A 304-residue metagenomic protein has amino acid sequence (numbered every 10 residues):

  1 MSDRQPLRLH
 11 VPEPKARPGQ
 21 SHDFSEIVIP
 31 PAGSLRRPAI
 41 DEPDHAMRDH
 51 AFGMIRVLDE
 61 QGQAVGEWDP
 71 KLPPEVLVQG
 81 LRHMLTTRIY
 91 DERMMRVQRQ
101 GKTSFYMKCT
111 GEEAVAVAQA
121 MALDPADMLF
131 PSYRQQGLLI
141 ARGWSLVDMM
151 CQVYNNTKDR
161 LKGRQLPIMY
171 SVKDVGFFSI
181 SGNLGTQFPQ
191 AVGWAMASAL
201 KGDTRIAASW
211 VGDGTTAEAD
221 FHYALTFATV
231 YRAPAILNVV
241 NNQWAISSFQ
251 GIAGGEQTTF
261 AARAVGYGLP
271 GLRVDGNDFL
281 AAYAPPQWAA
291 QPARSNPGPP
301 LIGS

Functional and structural regions predicted by a protein language model:
S2-R134: N-terminal amphipathic, basic-rich helices that act as targeting or association modules
D41, F221-A224, P285-Q291: Glycine-rich, charged/polar anion/phosphate-binding loops that engage phosphate groups from diverse ligands
G53, D127, L166, A233-A235 (+4 more regions): Structural beta-strand/beta-sheet cores of well-ordered domains, especially the beta-sheet scaffolds that support
G62-W68, D174, Y267-P270: A short small-residue
Q63-A64, Q136, G176, N242-A245: A short, flexible beta-alpha/helix-coil linker loop
L77, F221, A282: Aromatic/hydrophobic pocket-lining residues that form the small-molecule binding cavity in soluble enzyme cores
I89-E92, R96-A233, F249-E256, F260-G268: Cofactor-binding active-site loop characterized by glycine-rich and histidine/acidic residues
V240-S304: Thiamine diphosphate
